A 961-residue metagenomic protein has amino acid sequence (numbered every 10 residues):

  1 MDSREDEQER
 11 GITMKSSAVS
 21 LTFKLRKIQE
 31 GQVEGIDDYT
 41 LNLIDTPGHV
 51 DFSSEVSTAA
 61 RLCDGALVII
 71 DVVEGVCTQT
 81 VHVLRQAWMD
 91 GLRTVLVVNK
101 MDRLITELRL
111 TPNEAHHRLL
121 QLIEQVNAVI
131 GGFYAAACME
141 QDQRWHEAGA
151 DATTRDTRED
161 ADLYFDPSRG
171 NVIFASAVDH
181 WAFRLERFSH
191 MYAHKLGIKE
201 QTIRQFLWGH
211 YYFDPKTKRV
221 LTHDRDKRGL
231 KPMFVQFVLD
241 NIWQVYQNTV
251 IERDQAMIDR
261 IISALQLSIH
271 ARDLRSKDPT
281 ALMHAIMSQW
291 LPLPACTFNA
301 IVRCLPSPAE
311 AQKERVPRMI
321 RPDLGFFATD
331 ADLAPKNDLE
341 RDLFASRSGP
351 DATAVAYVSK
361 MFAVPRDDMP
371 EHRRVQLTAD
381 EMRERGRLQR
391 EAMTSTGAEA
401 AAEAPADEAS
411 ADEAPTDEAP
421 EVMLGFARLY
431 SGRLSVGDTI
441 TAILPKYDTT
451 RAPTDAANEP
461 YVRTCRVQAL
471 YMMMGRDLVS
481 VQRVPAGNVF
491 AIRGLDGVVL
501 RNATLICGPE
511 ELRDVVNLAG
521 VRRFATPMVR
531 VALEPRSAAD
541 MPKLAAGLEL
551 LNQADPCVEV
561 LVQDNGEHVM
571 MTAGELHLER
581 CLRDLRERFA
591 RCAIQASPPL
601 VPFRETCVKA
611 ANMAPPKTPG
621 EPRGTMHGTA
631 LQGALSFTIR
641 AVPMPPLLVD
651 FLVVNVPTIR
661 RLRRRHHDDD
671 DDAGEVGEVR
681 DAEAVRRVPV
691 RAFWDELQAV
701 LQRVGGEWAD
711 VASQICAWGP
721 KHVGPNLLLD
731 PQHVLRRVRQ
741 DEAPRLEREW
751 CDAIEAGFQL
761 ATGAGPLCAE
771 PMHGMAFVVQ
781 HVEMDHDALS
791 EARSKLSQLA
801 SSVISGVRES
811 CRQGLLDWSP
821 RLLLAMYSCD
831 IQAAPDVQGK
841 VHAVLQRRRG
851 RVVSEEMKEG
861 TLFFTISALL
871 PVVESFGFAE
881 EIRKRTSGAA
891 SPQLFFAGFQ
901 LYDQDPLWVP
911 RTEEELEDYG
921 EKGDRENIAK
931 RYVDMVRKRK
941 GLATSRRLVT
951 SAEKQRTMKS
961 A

Functional and structural regions predicted by a protein language model:
M1-I70, H82-V83, L108, E124-Q125: P-loop NTPase switch module centered on the Walker A-proximal segment
A60, G65-F165: Conserved C-terminal guanine-recognition region of P-loop GTPase G domains, centered on the G4
L62-G65, D90-T94, S168-G170, M528 (+2 more regions): Short glycine-/polar-rich loops that comprise or flank the Walker A/P-loop and associated switch/sensor motifs
V72, V95-H117, F133, E140-G149 (+6 more regions): G-domain G4 guanine-recognition motif of GTPases
V73, M101-I105, L110-N113, H284-Q289 (+4 more regions): Conserved short loop/turn motifs at secondary-structure junctions
H116, R144, T157-R158, S189-G209 (+4 more regions): Accessory interaction regions appended to the cores of large information-processing enzymes
N171-R187, M287-S307, A311, R428-S435 (+3 more regions): Conserved phosphate/anionic-ligand binding catalytic regions in large, soluble enzymes, centered on
K227-E403, D407-E408, D412-V422, L434: Accessory interdomain/linker segments of ATP-dependent helicases and helicase-like nucleic-acid enzymes that mediate
